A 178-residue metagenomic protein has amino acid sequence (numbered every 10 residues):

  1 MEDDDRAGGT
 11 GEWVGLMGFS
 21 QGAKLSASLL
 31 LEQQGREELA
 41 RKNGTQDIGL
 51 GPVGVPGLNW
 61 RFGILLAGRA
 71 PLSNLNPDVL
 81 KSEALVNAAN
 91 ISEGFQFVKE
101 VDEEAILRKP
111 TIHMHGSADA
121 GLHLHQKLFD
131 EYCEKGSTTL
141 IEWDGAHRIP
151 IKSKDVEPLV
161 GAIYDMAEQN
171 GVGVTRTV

Functional and structural regions predicted by a protein language model:
M1-A7, L39-G51, S92-F95: A Trp-anchored, charged/polar loop motif used as the substrate-binding/catalytic surface of acyl/ester-handling
M1-G15, S28: Serine-hydrolase catalytic machinery in alpha/beta-hydrolase-like enzymes
G11, S20, G54-G57: Intrinsic disorder
M17-G22, S26: Gly/Ala-rich beta-loop-alpha elbow adjacent to hydrolase catalytic centers
S28-W60: Conserved hydrolase catalytic core segment
E32-L39, L66, D165, Q169: Short amphipathic alpha-helical interaction elements and helix-loop-helix interfaces that mediate dimerization
P52-G57, R61-F62, A67-K154, V160-D165: The feature captures the conserved acid-bearing segment of alpha/beta-hydrolase catalytic domains
G171-V178: Alpha/beta-hydrolase-fold serine-hydrolase catalytic core, especially in secreted/extracellular enzymes
